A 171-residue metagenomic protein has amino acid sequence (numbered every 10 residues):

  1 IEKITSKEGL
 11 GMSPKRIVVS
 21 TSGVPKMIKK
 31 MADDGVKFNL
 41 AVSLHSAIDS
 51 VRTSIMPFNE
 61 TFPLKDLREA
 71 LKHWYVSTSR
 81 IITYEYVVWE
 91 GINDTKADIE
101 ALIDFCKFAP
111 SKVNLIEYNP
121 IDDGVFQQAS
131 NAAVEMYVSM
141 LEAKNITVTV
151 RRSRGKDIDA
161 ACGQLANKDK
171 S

Functional and structural regions predicted by a protein language model:
I1-K144: Conserved AdoMet/S-adenosylmethionine-binding subsite of the radical SAM
L115, V150-R152: A structural preference for short, hydrophobic beta-strand core positions in alpha/beta folds
A143, S153-S171: Radical SAM enzyme core and accessory elements
N145-T149: Low-complexity, intrinsically disordered Gly/Pro/Thr-rich segments
